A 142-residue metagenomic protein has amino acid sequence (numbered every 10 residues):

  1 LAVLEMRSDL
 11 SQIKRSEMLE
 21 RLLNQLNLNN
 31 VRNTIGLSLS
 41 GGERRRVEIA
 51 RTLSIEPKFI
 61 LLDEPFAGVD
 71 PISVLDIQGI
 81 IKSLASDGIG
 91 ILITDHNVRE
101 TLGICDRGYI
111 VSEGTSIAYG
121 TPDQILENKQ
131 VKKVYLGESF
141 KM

Functional and structural regions predicted by a protein language model:
L4, Q12-T34, Q78, K82: Conserved ABC ATPase "signature" region
I35-L39, E43: Conserved ABC ATPase signature
I49: Hydrophobic anchor residue at the start of the ABC signature
E56: Conserved catalytic motifs of ABC-family nucleotide-binding domains
I60-E64: Catalytic Walker B motif of ABC-type/P-loop ATPase nucleotide-binding domains
Y119-G120: ABC ATPase "signature
